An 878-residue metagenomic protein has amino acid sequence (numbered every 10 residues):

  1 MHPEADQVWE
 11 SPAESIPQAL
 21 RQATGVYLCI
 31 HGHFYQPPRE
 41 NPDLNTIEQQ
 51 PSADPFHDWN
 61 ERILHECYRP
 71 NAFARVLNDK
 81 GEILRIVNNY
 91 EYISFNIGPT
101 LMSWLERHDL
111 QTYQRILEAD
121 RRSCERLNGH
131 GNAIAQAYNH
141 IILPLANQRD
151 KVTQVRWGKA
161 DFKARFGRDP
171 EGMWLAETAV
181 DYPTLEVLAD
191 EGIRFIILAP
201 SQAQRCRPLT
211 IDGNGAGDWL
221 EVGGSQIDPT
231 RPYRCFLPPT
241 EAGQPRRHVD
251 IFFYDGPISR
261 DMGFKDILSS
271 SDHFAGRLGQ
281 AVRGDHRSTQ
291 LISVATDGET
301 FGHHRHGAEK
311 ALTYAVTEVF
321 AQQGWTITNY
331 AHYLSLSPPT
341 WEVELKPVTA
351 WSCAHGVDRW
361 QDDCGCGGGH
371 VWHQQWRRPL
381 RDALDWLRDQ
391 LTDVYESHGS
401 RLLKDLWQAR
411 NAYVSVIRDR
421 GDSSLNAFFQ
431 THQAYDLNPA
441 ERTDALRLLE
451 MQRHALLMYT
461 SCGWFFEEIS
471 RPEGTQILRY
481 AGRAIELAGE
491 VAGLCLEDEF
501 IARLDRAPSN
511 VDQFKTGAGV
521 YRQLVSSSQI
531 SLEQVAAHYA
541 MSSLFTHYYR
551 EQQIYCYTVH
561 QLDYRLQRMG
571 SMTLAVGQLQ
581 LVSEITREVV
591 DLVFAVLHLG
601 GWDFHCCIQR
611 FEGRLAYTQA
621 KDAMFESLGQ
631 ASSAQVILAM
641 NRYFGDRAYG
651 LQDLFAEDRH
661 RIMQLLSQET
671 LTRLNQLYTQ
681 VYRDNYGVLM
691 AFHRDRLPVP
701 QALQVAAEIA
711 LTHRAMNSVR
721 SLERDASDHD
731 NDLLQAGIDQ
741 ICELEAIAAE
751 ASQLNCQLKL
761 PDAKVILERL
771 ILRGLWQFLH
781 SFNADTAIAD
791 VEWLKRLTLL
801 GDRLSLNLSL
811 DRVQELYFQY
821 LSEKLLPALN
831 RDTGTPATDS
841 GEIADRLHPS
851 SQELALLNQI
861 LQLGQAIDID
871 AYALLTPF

Functional and structural regions predicted by a protein language model:
E4-D79, T100, G215-D261, K265-F545 (+6 more regions): Active-site and substrate-binding clefts of carbohydrate-active enzymes
Y27-G32, Q36-R149, T153-Q154, E171-L175 (+1 more regions): Short, well-structured secondary-structure segments
N88, L105-D109, S201-A203, R207-T230 (+1 more regions): Extended, Lys/Arg-enriched charged tracts that mediate electrostatic binding to polyanionic substrates
Q114-N132, R156, R168, A189-E241 (+2 more regions): Acidic, His- and aromatic-enriched active-site or binding-groove loops in soluble protein domains that engage sugars
L127-I142, R165-W174, I197-A203, V249-I258 (+2 more regions): Core alpha/beta catalytic barrel or barrel-like domain that forms the active/cofactor pocket in diverse metabolic
K151-L175, E241, G279-S293: CE4/NodB-like, metal-dependent polysaccharide N-deacetylase domain that modifies extracellular/periplasmic N-acetylated
E177-T184, A203-R207, S335-P338: Beta-rich nucleic-acid/ligand-interaction surfaces
H693-F878: Extended alpha-helical scaffold segments
